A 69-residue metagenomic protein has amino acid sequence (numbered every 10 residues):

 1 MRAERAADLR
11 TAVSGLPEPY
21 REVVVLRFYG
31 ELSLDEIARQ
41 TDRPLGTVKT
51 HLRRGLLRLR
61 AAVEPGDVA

Functional and structural regions predicted by a protein language model:
R2-S14, R39-Q40, L56-A69: C-terminal edge and immediately downstream basic/flexible tail or linker adjoining helix-turn-helix-like DNA-binding
E4, E22, E36: Acidic-residue sensor for enzyme active/binding pockets
V13-R21: Short helix-coil-helix linker/hinge
Y20, D35, T41-P65: DNA-recognition helix of helix-turn-helix
V23-R27: A short pre-motif secondary-structure segment
E31-L32: Residue-level signal for the short linker/turn that defines the boundary of a DNA-recognition helix
